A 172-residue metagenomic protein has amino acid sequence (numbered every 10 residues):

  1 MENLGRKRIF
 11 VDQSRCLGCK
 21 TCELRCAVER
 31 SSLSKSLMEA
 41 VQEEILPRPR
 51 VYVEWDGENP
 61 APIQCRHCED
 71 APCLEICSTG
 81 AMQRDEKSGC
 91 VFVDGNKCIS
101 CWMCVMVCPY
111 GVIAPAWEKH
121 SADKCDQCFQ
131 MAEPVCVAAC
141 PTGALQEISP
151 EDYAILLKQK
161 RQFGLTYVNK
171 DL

Functional and structural regions predicted by a protein language model:
M1-G5, S32-E75, G95-L172: Flanking helices and flexible, charged tails adjoining ferredoxin-like Fe-S electron-transfer domains in multi-subunit
E2-S14: N-terminal beta-strand motif that seeds the catalytic metal site of vicinal oxygen chelate
L17, E23-R30: N-terminal signal-anchor transmembrane alpha helix
L17-G18, A132: Glycine-/small-residue-rich active-site loops that bind phosphorylated ligands and cofactors
T21, Q83, F92, A114: Short, flexible micro-motifs
A27, S78, P109: A short local structural element in Rossmann-fold oxidoreductases
H67-D85, C90: Ordered, amphipathic secondary-structure segments that act as subunit-interaction surfaces in large macromolecular
